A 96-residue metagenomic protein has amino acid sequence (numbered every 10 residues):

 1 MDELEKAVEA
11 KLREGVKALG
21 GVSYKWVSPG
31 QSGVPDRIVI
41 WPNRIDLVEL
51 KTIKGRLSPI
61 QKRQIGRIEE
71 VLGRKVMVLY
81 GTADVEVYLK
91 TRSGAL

Functional and structural regions predicted by a protein language model:
M1-L96: Catalytic phosphate/metal-binding cores of nucleic-acid and nucleotide-processing enzymes, i.e., regions that mediate
